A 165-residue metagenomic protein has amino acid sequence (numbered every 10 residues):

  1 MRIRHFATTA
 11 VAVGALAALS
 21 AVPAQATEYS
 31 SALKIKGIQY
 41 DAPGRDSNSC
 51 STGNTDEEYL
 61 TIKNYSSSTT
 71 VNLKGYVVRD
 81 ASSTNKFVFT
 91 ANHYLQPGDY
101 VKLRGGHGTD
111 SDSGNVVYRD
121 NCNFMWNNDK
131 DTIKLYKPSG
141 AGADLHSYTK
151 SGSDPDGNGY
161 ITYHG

Functional and structural regions predicted by a protein language model:
R2-V11, V22-K74, F124-N128, S151-G152 (+1 more regions): A structural motif detector for short, solvent-exposed N-terminal "entry" segments of globular domains
A15: Conserved structured catalytic cores and adjacent interaction surfaces of nucleotide-binding/hydrolyzing enzymes
T27-K34, R45-S47, K86, A91-G165: Solvent-exposed beta-edge/loop recognition patches
Q39, S66, G75-V77, S82 (+3 more regions): A mature extracytoplasmic/lumenal domain signature
S51-G53, V78-T84, D110-S111: Extracellular beta-rich ligand/substrate-recognition surface
T61, V77, T132-K134: Residue-level detector of beta-strand face positions
V71-L95: The feature marks short-to-medium sequence segments in extracytoplasmic or secretory-pathway proteins
